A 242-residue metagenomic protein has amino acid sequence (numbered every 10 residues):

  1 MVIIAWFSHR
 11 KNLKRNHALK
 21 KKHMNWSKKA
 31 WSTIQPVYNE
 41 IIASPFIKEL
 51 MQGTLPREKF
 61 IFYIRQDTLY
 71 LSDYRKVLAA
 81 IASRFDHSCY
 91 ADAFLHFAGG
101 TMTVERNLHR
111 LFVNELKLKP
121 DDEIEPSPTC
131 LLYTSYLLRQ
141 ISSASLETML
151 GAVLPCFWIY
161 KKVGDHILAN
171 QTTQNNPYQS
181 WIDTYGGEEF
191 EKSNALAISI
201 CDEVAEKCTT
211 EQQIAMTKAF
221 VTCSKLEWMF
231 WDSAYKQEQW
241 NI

Functional and structural regions predicted by a protein language model:
W31-P56, Y74, I198-K207: Short alpha-helical hairpin
P36-E40, L55-R84, V104, G151-K161 (+1 more regions): Alpha-helical bundle segments that constitute or directly flank the non-heme di-iron/ferroxidase center
C89-K192, V221, K225: Active-site-proximal alpha-helical scaffolds that flank and shape metal-associated catalytic sites
F190-F220: Long amphipathic all-alpha helical oligomerization modules
T217-I242: Acidic, carboxylate-rich catalytic segments that either coordinate divalent cations
